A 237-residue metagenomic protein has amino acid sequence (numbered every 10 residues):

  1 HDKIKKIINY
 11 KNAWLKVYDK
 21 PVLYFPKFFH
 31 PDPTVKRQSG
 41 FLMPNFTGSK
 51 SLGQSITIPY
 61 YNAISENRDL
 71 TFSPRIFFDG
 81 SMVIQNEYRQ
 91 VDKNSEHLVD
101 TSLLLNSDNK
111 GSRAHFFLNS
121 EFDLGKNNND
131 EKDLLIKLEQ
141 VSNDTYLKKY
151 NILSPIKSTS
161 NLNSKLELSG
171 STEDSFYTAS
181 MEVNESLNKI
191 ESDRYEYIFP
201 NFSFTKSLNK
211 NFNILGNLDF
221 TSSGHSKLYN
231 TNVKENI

Functional and structural regions predicted by a protein language model:
H1-I237: Outer-membrane beta-barrel proteins and related beta-barrel translocases across Gram-negative bacteria
